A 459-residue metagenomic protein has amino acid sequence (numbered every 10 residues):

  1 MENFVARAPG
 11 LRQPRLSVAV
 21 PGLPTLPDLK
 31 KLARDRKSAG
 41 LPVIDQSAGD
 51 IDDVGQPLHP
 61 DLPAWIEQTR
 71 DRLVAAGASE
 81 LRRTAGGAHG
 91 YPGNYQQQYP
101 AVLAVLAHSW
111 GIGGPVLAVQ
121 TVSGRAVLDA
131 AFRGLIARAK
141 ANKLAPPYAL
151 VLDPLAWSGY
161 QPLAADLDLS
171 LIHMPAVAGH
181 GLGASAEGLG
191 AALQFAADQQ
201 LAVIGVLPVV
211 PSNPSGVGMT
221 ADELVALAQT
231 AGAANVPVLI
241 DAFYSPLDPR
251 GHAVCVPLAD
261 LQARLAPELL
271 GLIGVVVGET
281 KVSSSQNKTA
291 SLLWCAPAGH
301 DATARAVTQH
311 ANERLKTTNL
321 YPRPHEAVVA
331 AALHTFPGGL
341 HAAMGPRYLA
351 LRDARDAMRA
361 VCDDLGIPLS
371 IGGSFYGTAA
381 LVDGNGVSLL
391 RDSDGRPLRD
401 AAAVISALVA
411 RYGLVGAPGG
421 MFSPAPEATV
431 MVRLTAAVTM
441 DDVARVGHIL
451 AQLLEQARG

Functional and structural regions predicted by a protein language model:
F4-A126, F336, A457: N-terminal small-domain helix-loop-helix segment of the aminotransferase-like
R15-V20, D53-A64, G86-G90, V177-A186 (+6 more regions): Short, flexible/disordered intra-domain loops and linkers
A39, L167, A233-A234, L365 (+1 more regions): Helix C-cap/helix->beta junction micro-motif
D45, A327, A331, M344-C362 (+1 more regions): Conserved glycine-rich beta-strand-loop-beta hairpin in the small C-terminal domain of fold type I
D71-T230, S245-R264: Conserved core of the PLP fold type I
Q96, H108, I112, E268-L269 (+2 more regions): PLP-dependent enzyme catalytic core of the Aspartate aminotransferase-like
L152, H173, I240, A330 (+1 more regions): Hydrophobic residues in well-ordered beta-strands that form the structural core
D166, Q262-R352: Conserved core segment of the aminotransferase class I/II
